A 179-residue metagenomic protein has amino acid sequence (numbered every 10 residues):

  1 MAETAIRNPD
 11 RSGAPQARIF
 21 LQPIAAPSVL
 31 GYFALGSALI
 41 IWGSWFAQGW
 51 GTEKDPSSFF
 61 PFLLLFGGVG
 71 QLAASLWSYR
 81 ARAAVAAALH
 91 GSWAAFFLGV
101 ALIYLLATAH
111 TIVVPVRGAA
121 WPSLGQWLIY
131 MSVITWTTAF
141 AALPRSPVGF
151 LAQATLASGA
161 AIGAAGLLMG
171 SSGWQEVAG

Functional and structural regions predicted by a protein language model:
M1-S78, A84: N-terminal topogenic module of multi-pass integral membrane proteins
A47-S57, P144, M169-V177: Membrane-lumen (extracellular) interface motif
D55-G67, V116-M131: Structural signature of hydrophobic alpha-helical transmembrane segments
Q71-L102: Membrane helical hairpin/interfacial module
W77-A87, F140-A152: Membrane-helix interface "capping/anchor" motifs
I103-V114: Transmembrane alpha-helix boundary signature
L124-F140, P147-G179: Alpha-helical membrane segments in multi-pass integral membrane proteins
